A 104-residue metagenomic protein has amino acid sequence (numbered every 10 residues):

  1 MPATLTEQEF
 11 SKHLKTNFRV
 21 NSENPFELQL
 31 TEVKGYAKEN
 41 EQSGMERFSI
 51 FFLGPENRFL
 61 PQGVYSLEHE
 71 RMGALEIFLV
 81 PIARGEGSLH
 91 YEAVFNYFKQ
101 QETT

Functional and structural regions predicted by a protein language model:
M1-T104: Surface-exposed, beta-sheet-biased, low-hydrophobicity segments with strongly acidic/polar composition
